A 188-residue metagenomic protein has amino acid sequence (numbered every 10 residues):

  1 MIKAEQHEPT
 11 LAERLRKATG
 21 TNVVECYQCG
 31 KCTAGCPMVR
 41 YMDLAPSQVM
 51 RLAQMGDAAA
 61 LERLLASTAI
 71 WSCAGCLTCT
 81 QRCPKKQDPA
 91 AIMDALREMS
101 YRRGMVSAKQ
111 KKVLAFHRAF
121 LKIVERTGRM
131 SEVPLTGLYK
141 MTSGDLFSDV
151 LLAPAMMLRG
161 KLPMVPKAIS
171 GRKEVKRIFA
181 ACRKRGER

Functional and structural regions predicted by a protein language model:
I2-A18, Y41-I70, K86-D149, A153: Ferredoxin-type iron-sulfur electron-transfer modules in oxidoreductases and energy-metabolism complexes
H7-T10, Y27, L52, T80 (+1 more regions): Generic detector of bulky aromatic hydrophobic side chains
N22-V39, S67-Q87: Cysteine-centered iron-sulfur cluster-binding motifs in ferredoxin-type domains/subunits of redox enzymes
A34, A91, G128, R177 (+1 more regions): Residues in flexible loops and secondary-structure boundaries
A74-R82, L121-E132, M164-K176: Juxtamembrane/interfacial segments around transmembrane helices
F147-R188: C-terminal, charged low-complexity interaction regions
